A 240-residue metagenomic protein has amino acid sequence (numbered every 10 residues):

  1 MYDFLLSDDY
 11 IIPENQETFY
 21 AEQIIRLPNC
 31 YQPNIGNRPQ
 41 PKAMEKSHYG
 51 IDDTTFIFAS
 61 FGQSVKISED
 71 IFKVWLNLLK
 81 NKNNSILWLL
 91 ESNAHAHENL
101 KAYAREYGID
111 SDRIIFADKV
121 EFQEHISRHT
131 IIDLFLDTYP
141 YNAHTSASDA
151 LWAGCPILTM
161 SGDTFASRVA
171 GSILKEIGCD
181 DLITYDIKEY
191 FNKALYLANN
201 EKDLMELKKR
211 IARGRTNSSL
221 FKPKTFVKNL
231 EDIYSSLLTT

Functional and structural regions predicted by a protein language model:
M1-A43: Active-site-proximal region of nucleotide-activated glycan assembly enzymes, centered on histidine/acidic-rich loops
D3, I24, R113-I114, D180-D181: Short, conserved active-site loop motifs that form the nucleotide-linked donor/cofactor pocket
N29-E121, R128: Conserved catalytic-core segment of nucleotide-activated headgroup transferases in glycan assembly
D52, G62-S64, N77-K80, L90-S92 (+2 more regions): C-terminal amphipathic helix plus adjacent low-complexity, charged tail appended to glycosyltransferase catalytic
V120-Q123, A143: Short acidic loop-to-helix transition motifs that present clustered carboxylates
H129-T130, L134, T138-F221: Catalytic binding pocket for nucleotide-activated donors in carbohydrate/polymer assembly enzymes
